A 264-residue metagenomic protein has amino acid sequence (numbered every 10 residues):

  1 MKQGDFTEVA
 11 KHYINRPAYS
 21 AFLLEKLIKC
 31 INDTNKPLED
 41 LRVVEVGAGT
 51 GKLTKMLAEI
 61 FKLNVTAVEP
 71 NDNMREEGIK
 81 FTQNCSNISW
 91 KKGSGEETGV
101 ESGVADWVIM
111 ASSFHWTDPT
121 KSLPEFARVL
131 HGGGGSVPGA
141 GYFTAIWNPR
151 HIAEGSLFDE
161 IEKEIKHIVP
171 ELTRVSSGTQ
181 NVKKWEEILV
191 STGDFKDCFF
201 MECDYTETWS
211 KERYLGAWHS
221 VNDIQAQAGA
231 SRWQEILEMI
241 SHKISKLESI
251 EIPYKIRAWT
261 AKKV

Functional and structural regions predicted by a protein language model:
M1-L38: Conserved class I S-adenosyl-L-methionine
I28, K55-A58, L123, A127: A structural alpha-helix within SAM-dependent methyltransferase catalytic domains
D40-L41, G103, G141: Nucleotide donor/acceptor-binding cores
R42-V46, T50-E97: Class I SAM-dependent methyltransferase SAM/SAH-binding core
T50, G178, K183-V264: Conserved Class I S-adenosyl-L-methionine
E96-W107: A short acidic, Gly/Pro-enriched loop at the edge of an enzyme's catalytic core that lines a small-molecule cofactor
D106-T120: A short SAM/SAH-binding and catalytic strip from SAM-dependent methyltransferases
K121, A127, H131-T206: Conserved catalytic/acceptor-binding region of the Class I
